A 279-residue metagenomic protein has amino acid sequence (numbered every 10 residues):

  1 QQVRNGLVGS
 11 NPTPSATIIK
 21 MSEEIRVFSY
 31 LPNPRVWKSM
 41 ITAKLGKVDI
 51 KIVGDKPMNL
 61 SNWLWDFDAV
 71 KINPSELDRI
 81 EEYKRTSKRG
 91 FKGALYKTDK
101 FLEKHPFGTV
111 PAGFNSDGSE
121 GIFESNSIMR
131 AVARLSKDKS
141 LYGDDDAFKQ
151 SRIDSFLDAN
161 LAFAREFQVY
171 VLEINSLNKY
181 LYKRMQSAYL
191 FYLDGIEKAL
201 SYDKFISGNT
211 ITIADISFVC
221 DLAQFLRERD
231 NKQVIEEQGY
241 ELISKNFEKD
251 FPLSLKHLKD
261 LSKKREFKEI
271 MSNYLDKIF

Functional and structural regions predicted by a protein language model:
Q2: Cationic, low-complexity basic patches in intrinsically disordered or flexible, solvent-exposed regions
T17-S22, F279: Universal eukaryotic N-terminal targeting presequences
K20-K183: GST-like domain detector, emphasizing the conserved glutathione-binding G-site in the N-terminal thioredoxin-like
S125, D144, F148-K259: GST-like fold's C-terminal all-alpha helical module
F267-F279: C-terminal helix/juxtamembrane-tail motif
